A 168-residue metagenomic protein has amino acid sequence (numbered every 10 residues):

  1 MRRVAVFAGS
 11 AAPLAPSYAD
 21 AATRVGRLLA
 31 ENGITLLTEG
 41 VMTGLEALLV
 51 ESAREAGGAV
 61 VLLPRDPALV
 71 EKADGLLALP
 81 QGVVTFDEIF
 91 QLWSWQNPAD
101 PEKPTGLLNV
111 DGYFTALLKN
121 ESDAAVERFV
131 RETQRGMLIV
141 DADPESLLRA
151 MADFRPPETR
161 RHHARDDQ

Functional and structural regions predicted by a protein language model:
M1-V60: Glycine-rich beta-alpha loop segments
A15-S17, F86-I89: Glycine/threonine-rich flexible loop motifs
G44-L48, Y113-A125: Glycine-rich, charge-decorated loop segments at or immediately adjacent to ligand/cofactor-binding or catalytic sites
A47-A53, D87-P98: Short Gly/Thr/Asp-enriched flexible loops that form oxyanion-binding sites at enzyme active sites
V61-L77, V83: Glycine-rich oxoanion-binding loops at beta->alpha junctions
L62-P64, L79-P80, W93-K119, V130-Q134: Short, acidic/small-residue loops that bind anionic groups at enzyme active sites
G75, E127-Q168: A charged, well-structured terminal subsegment
